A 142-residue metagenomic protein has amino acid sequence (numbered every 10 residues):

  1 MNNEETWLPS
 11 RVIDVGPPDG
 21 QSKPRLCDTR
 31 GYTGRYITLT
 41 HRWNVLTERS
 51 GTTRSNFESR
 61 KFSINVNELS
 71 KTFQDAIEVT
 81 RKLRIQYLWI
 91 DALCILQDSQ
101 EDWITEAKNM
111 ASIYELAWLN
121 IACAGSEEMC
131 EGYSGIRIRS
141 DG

Functional and structural regions predicted by a protein language model:
M1-G142: Fold-level signal for large, globular catalytic cores of enzyme and receptor domains
